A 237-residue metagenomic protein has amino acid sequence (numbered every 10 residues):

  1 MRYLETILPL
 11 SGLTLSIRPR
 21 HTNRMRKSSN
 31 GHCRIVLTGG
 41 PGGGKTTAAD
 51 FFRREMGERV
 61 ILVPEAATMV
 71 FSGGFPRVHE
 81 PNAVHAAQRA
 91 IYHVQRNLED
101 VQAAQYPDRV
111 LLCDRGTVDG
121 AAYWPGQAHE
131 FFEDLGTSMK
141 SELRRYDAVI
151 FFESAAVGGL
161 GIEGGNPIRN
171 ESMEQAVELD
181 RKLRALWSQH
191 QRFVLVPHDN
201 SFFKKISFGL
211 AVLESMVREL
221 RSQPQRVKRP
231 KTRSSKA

Functional and structural regions predicted by a protein language model:
I17, N23-K27, Q175-A237: NTP-dependent small-molecule kinase module
L37: Hydrophobic anchor at the beta1->P-loop junction of P-loop NTPases
G40: P-loop (Walker A) phosphate-binding loop of NTP-binding proteins
K45: Conserved lysine of the Walker
A48: Hydrophobic positions on the alpha1 helix immediately C-terminal to the Walker A/P-loop
R54-V94: Conserved substrate/cofactor phosphate-moiety recognition/catalytic segment in nucleotide-dependent phosphotransferases
A90-L143: Glycine-rich phosphate-binding loop used to anchor ATP phosphates in small-molecule kinases, encompassing both
Q127-S188, P197-K204: A glycine- and Lys/Arg-enriched "phosphate-lid" helix/loop adjacent to the NTP-binding pocket of small-molecule kinases
